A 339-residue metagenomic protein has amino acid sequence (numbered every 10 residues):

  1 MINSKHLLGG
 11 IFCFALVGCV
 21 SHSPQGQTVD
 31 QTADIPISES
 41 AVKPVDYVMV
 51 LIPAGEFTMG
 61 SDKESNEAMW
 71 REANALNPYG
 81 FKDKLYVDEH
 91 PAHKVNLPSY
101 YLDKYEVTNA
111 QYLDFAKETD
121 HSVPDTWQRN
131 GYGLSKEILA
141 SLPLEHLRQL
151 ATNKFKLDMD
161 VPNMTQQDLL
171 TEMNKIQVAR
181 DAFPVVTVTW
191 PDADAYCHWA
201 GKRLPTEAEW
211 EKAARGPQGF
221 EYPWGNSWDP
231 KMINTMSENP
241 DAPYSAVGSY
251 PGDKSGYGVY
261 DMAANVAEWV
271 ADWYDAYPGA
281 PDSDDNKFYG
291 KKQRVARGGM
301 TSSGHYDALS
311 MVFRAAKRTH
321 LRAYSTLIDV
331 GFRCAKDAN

Functional and structural regions predicted by a protein language model:
I2, H6-L7, I11-Q166, P191 (+1 more regions): Short, compositionally biased
V29, T58, K63-E67, R71-F81 (+2 more regions): Functional-site microenvironments in short loops/helix caps that host divalent-cation chemistry
